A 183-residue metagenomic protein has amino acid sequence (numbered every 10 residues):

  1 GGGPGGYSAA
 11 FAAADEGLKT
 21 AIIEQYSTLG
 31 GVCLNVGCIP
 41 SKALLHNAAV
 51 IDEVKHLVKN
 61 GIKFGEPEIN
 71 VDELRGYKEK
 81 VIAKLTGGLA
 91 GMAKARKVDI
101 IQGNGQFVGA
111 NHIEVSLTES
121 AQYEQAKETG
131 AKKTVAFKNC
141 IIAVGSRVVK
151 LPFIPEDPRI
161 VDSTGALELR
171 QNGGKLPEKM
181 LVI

Functional and structural regions predicted by a protein language model:
G1-P4, S27, I183: Glycine-rich Rossmann-fold phosphate-binding loop(s) that bind the pyrophosphate of adenine dinucleotide cofactors
Y7: Residues forming the Rossmann-fold NAD(P)(H) cofactor-binding site
F11-L18, E24-P177: Glycine-rich flavin
I22, V182-I183: Hydrophobic Val/Ile/Leu positions in short beta-strands of Rossmann-like dinucleotide-binding domains
